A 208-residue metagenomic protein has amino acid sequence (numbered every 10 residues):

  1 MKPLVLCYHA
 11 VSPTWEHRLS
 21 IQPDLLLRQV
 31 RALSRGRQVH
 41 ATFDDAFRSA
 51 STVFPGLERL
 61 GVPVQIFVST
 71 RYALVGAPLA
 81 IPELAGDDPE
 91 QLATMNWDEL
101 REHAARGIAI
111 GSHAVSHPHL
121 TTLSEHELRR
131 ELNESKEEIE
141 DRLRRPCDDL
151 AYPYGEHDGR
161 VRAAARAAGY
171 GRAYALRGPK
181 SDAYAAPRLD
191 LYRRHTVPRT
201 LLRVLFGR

Functional and structural regions predicted by a protein language model:
M1-T42, F47-T52, R59, V64 (+1 more regions): C-terminal active-site subregion of NodB/CE4 polysaccharide deacetylases
L6, A109-P118: Histidine-centered catalytic micro-motifs
A10-S12, D45, T70-Y72, A114-S116: Short, flexible active-site-adjacent loop segments at beta-strand->alpha-helix junctions, enriched in small/polar
R31-S34, P55-V62, A93-G111, R166: Acidic (Asp/Glu)-rich catalytic clusters
A50-F54, G76-L79: Short, conserved acidic/polar surface loops in the N-terminal third of protein domains
G61-E83: A short, conserved beta-to-alpha structural element at the edge of catalytic cores that scaffolds binding
Q65-S69, G111-H113, A175: Non-cysteine beta-strand/loop elements that form the S-adenosyl-L-methionine
A85-T94: A short acidic, glycine-rich active-site loop that binds or catalyzes chemistry on phosphate/adenosine moieties
